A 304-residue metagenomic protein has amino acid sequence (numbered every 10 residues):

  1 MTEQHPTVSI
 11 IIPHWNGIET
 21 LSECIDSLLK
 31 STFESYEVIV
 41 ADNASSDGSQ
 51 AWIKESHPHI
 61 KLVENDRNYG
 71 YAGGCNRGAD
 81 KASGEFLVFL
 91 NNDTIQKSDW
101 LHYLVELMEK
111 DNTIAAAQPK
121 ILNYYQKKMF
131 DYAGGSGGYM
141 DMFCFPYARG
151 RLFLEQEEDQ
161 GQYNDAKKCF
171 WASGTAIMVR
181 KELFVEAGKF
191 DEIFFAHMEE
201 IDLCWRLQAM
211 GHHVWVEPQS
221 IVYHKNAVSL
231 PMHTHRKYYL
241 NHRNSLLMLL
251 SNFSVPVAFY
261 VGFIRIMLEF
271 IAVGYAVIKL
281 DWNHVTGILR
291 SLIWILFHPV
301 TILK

Functional and structural regions predicted by a protein language model:
D26-S35: Short, acidic, metal-binding catalytic loop of nucleotide-sugar glycosyltransferases
S35-A44, K61-N65: Short beta-strand/loop segment that forms part of the nucleotide-sugar
N65-A82, N92, Y103: Glycine-rich, basic loop-to-helix element that forms the pyrophosphate-binding segment of sugar-nucleotide handling
L87: Short aromatic/hydrophobic "clamp" motif used to bind/position activated sugar donors
T94-F145: Conserved donor NDP-sugar-binding/catalytic core segment of glycosyltransferases
G138, M142-A148, F153-E182, I201-L203 (+1 more regions): A recurrent flexible, glycine/aromatic-enriched loop bordering the glycosyltransferase active site that acts as
N164-I221: A short, conserved alpha-helix in the catalytic core of glycosyltransferases
M210-L303: Active-site-adjacent helix/loop segment of glycosyltransferases that harbors family-specific signature motifs
